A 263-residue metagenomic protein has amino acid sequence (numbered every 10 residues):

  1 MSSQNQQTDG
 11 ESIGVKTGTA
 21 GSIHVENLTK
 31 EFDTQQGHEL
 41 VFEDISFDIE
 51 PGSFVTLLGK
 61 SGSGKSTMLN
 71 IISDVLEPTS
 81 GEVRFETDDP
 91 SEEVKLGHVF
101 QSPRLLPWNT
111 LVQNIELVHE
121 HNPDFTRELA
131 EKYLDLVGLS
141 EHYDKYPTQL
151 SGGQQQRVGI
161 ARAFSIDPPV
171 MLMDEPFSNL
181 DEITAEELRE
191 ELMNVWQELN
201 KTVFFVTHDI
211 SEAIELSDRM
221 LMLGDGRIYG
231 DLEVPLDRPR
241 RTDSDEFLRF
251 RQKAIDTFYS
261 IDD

Functional and structural regions predicted by a protein language model:
D33-Q35, E77, Q113-E128, L136: ABC-type ATPase nucleotide-binding domains, specifically the catalytic core motifs of the NBD
L58-K60: The feature captures the beta-strand-to-loop junction immediately N-terminal to the Walker
S73: Helix-to-loop junction immediately C-terminal to a conserved catalytic motif
G81-V94: Conserved ABC transporter NBD signature motif
K145-T148, I166: Conserved signature/switch motifs of ABC ATPase nucleotide-binding domains
I160: Hydrophobic anchor residue at the start of the ABC signature
